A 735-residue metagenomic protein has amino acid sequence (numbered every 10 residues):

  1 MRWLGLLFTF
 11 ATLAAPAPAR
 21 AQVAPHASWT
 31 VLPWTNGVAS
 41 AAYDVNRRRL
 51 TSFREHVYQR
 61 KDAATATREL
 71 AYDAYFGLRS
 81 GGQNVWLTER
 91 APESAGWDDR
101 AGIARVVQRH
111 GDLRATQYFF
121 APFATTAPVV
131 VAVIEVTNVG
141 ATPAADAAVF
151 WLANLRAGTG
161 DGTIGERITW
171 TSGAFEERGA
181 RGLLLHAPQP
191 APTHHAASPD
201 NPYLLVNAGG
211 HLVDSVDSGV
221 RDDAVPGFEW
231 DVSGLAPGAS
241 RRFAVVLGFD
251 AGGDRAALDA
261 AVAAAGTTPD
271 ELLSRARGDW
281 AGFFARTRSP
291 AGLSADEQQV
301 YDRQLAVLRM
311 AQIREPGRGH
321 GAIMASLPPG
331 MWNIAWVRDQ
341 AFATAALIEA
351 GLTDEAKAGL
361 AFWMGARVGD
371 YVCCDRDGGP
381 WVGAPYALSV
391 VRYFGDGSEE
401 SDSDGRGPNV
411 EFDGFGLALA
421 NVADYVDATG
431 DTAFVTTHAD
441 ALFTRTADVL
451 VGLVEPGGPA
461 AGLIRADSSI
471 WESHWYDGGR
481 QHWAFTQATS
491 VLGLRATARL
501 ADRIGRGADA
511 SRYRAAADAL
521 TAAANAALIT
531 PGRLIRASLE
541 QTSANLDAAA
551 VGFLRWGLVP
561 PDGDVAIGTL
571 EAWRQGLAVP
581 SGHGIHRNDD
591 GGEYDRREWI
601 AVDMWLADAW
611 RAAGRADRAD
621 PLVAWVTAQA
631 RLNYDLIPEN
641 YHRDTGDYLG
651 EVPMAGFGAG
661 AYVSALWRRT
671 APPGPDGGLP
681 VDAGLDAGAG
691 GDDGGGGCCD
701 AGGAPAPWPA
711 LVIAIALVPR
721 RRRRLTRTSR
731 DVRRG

Functional and structural regions predicted by a protein language model:
Q22-G37, N201-L204, G210-H211, G253-R255 (+5 more regions): Low-complexity, Ser/Thr/Pro/Gly-enriched N-terminal "stalk/linker" regions
V23-D73, A343, G379, Y386-G414 (+3 more regions): C-terminal capping/lid segments that line or modulate ligand- or cofactor-binding pockets
V23-H110, E176-V206, D231-S233, L273-S294 (+1 more regions): An extended acidic
V23-P25, R105-V107, L113-L212, P226-F228 (+1 more regions): Polysaccharide-binding surfaces and accessory modules of carbohydrate-active proteins
A95, P143-A147, S233-D254: Short Pro-Gly-centered flexible turn/kink motifs
G96-V107, E315-S326, I334-A335, I348-T429 (+2 more regions): Helix-terminus loop motifs that line ligand-binding clefts
L185-P199, V300, Y371-E400, N409 (+5 more regions): Extended ligand-binding clefts on enzyme/binding-domain cores
A706-R723: A cross-kingdom C-terminal cell-surface attachment/processing module
